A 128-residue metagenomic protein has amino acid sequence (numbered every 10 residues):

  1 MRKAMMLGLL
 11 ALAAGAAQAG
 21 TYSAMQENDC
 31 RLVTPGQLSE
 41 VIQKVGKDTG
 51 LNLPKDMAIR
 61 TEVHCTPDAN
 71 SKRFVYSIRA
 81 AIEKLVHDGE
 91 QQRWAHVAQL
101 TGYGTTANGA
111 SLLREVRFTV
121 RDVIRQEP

Functional and structural regions predicted by a protein language model:
R2-A11, G15-D48, R93-V97: A structural "domain/chain start" motif
G20-Y22, L32, N52, M57-V63 (+1 more regions): Generic preference for hydrophobic/aromatic residues in regular secondary structure cores
R31, N70-R73, A107-N108: Solvent-exposed loop/turn segments connecting transmembrane beta-strands in outer-membrane beta-barrel proteins
K44-Q91: Surface-exposed short loop/turn segments
H87-P128: Short secondary-structure boundary motifs at beta->alpha junctions and helix caps
